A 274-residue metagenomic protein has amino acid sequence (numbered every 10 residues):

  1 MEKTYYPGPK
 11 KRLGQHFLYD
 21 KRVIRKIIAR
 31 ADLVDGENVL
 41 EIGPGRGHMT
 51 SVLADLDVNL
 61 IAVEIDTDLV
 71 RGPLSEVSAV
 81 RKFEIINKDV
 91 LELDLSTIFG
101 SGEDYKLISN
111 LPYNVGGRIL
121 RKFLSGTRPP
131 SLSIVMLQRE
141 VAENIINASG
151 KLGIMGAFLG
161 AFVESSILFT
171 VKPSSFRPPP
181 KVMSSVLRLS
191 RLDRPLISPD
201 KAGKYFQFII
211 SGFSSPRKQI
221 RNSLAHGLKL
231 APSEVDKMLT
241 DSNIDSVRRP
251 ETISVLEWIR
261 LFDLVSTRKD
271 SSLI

Functional and structural regions predicted by a protein language model:
M1-S211, E251, R260, T267-I274: Catalytic cores of RNA-modifying enzymes
S185, L189-R191, I197-K237, S242-D245 (+1 more regions): An accessory alpha-helical subdomain
